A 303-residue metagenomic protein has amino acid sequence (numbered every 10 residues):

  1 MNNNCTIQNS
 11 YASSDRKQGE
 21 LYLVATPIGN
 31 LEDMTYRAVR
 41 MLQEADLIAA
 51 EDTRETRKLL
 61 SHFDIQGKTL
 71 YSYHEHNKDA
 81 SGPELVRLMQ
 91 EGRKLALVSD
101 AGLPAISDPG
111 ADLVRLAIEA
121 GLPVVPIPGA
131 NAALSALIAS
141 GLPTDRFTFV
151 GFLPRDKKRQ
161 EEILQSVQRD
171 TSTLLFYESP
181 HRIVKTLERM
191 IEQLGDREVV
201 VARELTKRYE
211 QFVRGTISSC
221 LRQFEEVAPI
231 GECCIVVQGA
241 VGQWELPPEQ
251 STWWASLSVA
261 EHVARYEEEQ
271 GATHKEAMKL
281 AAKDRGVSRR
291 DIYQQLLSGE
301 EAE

Functional and structural regions predicted by a protein language model:
N2-E75: Glycine-rich, flexible N-terminal cofactor/catalytic loop recognition
I7-Q8, Q18, T173, P180-E303: A contiguous loop/helix-start segment that scaffolds small-molecule binding in enzyme catalytic cores
E20-L21, E91-A96, S172-T173: Loop/turn-to-beta-strand initiation segments
I28-G29, D100-P104, P180-R182, A240-G242: Short glycine-rich anion-binding loops that position phosphate/pyrophosphate groups of nucleotides and phosphorylated
L42-I48, G121-V125, T173-L174: Short active-site oxyanion
Y71-D79, L153-D156: Conserved helicase motor
E91-P154: Short glycine-cluster motifs
T148-R169: A short, charged helix-loop
